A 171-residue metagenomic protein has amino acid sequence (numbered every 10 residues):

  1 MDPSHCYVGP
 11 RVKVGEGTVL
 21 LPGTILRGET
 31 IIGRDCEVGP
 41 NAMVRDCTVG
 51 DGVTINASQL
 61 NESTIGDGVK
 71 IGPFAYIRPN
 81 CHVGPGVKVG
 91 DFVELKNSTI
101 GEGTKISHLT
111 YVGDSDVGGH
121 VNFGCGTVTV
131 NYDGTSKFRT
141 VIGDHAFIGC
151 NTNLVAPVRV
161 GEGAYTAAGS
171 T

Functional and structural regions predicted by a protein language model:
D2-T171: Structural signal for interior beta-strand "rungs" in well-ordered beta-sheet cores of soluble enzyme domains
